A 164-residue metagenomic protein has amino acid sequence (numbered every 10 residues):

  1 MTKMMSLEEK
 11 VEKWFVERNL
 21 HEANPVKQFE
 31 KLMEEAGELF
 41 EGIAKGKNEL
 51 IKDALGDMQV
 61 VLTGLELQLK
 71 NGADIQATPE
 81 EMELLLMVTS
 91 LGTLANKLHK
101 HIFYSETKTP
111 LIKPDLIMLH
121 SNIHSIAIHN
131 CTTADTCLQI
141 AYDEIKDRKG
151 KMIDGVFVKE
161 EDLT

Functional and structural regions predicted by a protein language model:
M1-T164: Flexible "arm" and connector segments at domain edges
